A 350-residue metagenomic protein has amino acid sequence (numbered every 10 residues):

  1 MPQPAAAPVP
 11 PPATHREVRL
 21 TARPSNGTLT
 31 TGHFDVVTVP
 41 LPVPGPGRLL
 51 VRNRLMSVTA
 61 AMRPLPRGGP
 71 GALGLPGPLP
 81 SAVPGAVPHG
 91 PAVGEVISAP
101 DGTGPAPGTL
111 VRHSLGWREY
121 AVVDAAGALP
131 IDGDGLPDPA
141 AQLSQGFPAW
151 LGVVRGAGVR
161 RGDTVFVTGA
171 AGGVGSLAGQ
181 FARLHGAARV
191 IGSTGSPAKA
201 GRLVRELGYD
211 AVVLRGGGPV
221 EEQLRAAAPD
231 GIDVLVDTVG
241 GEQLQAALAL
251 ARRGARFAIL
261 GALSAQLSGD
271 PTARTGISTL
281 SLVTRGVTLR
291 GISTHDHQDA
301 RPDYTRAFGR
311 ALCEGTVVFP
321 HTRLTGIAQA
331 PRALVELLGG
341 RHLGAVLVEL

Functional and structural regions predicted by a protein language model:
P2-A13, H295-L350: C-terminal hydrophobic helical "lid"/dimerization subdomain of Rossmann-like NAD(P)H-dependent oxidoreductases
P2-P10, S25-R54: A short N-terminal beta-strand-loop micro-motif at the entrance of redox/enzyme domains
P40-V58, P66-L115: Glycine-rich beta-strand-centered segment in the early N-terminal region that forms part of a ligand/cofactor-binding
V83-E95, P105-G169, T316: NAD(P)H dinucleotide-binding glycine-rich loop of Rossmann-like/cofactor-binding domains, especially the beta1-alpha1
L110, T164, R189, A255-R256 (+1 more regions): Short glycine-centered segments of the SAM/dcSAM-binding site in methyltransferase folds
P139-G217: Mid-domain Rossmann-like dinucleotide-binding core that forms the NAD(H)/NADP(H) cofactor-binding site
V204, E242-V317: Glycine-rich phosphate-binding loop and adjacent beta-alpha segment of Rossmann(oid) nucleotide-cofactor-binding
P219-D230: Short amphipathic alpha-helix with an adjacent loop that forms part of the alpha/beta core around
